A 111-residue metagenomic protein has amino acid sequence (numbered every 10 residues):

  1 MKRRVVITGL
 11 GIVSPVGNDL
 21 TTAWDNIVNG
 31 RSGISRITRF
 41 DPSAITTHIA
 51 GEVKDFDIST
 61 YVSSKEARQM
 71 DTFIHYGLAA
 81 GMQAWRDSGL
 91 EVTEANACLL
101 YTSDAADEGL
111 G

Functional and structural regions predicted by a protein language model:
M1-S103: Conserved "HGTGT" condensation-loop signature of ketosynthase/thiolase-family condensing enzymes that catalyze
Y101-G111: Single conserved hydrophobic/aromatic residue that forms the stacking wall/gate of nucleotide- or nucleobase-binding
